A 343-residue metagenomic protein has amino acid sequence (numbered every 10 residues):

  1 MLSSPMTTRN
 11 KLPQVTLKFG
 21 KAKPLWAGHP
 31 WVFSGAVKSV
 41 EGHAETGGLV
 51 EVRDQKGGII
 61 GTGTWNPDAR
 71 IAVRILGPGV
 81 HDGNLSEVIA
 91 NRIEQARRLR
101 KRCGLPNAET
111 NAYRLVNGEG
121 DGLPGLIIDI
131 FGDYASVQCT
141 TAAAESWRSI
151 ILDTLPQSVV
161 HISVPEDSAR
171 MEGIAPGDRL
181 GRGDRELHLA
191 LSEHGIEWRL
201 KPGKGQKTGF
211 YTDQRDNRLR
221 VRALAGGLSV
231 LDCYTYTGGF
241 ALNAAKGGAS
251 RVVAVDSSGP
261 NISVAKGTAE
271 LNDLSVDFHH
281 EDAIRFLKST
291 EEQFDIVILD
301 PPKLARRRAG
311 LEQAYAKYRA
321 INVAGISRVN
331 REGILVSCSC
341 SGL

Functional and structural regions predicted by a protein language model:
M1-G132: Non-catalytic accessory regions of SAM-dependent methyltransferases
H29, Q157-S158, A249, F294: Short, well-ordered alpha-helix to beta-strand connector turns
L85-R102, N107, V159-P176, R222-A249 (+1 more regions): A short, charged
V116-D129, E145-Y211, L219: Non-catalytic substrate-recognition/targeting regions of SAM-dependent transferases
Q138-A142: Structural motif
A144-E145, G342: Alpha-helix N-cap/loop-to-helix initiation residues
G183-L343: Rossmann-like S-adenosyl-L-methionine
